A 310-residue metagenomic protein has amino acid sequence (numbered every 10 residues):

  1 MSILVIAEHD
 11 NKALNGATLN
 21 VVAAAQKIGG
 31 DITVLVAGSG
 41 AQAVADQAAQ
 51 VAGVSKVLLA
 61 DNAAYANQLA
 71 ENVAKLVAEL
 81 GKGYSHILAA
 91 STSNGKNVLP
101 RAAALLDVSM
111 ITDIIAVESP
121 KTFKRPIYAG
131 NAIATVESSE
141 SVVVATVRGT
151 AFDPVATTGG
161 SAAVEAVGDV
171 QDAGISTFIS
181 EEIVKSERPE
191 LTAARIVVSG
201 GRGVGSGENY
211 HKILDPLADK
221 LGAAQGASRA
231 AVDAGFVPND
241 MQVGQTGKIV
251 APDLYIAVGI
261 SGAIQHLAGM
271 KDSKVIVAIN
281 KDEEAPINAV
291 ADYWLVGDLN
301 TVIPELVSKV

Functional and structural regions predicted by a protein language model:
M1-V310: N-terminal glycine-rich FAD/FM-binding segment characteristic of electron-transfer flavoproteins
